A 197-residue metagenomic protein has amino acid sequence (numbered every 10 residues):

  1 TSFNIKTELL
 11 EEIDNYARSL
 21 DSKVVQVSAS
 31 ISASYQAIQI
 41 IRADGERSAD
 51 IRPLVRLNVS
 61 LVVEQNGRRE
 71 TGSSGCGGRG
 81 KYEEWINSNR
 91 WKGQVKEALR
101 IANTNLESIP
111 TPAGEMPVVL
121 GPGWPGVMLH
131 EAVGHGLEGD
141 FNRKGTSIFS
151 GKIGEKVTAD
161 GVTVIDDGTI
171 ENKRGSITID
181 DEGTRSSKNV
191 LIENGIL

Functional and structural regions predicted by a protein language model:
T1-S187, E193-I196: Active-site bordering "gate/hinge" segments that shape substrate access to catalytic or cofactor-binding pockets
